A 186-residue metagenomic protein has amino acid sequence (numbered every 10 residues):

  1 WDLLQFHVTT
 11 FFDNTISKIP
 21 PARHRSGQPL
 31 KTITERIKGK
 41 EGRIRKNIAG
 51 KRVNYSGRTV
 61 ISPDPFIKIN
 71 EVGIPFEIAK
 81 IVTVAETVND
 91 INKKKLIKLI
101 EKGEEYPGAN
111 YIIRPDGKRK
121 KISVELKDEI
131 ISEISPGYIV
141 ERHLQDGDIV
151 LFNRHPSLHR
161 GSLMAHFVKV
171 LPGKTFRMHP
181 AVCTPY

Functional and structural regions predicted by a protein language model:
W1-Y186: Core mixed alpha/beta domains of very large multi-subunit molecular machines
